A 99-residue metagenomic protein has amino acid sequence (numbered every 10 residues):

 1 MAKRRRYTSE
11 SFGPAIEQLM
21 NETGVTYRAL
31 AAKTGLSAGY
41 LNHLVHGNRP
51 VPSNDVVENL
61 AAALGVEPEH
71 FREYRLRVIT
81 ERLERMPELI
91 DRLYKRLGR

Functional and structural regions predicted by a protein language model:
M1-V25, E69: A short, Lys/Arg-rich alpha-helix, primarily the initiator
E22, K33, A63: Residues within the alpha-helical elements of helix-turn-helix
R28, G39, E69: Key DNA-contact positions within bacterial/archaeal DNA-binding proteins
L30-A31, L60: Short alpha-helical "recognition helix" segments of helix-turn-helix
G35-V51, Y74: Recognition helix of helix-turn-helix/homeodomain-like DNA-binding domains that insert into the DNA major groove
D55-H70: DNA major-groove recognition helix of helix-turn-helix/homeodomain DNA-binding modules
R72-R99: Short, charged recognition helix plus adjacent turn of helix-turn-helix-like nucleic-acid-binding domains
